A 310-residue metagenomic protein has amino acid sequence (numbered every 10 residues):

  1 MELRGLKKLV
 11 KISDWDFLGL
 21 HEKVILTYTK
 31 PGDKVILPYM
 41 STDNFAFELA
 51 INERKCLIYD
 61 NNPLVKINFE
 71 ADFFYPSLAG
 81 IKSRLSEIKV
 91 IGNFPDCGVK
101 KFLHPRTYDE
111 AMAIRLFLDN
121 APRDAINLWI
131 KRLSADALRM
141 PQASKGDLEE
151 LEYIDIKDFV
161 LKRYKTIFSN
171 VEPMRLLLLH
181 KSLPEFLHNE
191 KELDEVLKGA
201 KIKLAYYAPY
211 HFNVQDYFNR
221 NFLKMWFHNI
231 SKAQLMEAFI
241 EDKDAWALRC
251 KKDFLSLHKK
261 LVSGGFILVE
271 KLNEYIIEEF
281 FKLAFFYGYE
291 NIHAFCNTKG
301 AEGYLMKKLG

Functional and structural regions predicted by a protein language model:
M1-P31: S-adenosyl-L-methionine
E2, Y108-D216: SAM-dependent nucleic-acid methyltransferase catalytic core
V24, P31-N52, C56-P63, F69 (+3 more regions): Conserved proline-anchored active-site loop of SAM-dependent methyltransferases that bridges a beta-strand
L64, F69-A121, I230-M236: Conserved phosphoryl-transfer catalytic core
Y210-R249: Mobile active-site "lid"/loop adjacent to the S-adenosyl-L-methionine
Q234-E237, G264-K271: Conserved beta-strand signature within the Rossmann-like core of class I S-adenosyl-L-methionine
A247-S263: A short glycine-rich, Lys/Arg-flanked "PGG" loop and its adjoining helix->strand segment in the class I
V262, A284-H293, N297-G310: Core SAM-dependent methyltransferase catalytic element
